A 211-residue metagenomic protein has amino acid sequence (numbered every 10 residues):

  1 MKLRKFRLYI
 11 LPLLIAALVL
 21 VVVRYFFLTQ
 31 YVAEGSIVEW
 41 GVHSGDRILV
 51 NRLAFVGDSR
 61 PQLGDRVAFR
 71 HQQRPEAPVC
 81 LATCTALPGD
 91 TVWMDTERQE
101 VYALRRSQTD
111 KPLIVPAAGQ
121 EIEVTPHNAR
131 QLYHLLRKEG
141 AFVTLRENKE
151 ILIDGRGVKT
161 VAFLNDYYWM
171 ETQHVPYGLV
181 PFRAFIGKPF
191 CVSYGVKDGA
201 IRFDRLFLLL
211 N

Functional and structural regions predicted by a protein language model:
M1-N211: Extended hydrophobic leader/signal-anchor segments used for secretion and membrane insertion
